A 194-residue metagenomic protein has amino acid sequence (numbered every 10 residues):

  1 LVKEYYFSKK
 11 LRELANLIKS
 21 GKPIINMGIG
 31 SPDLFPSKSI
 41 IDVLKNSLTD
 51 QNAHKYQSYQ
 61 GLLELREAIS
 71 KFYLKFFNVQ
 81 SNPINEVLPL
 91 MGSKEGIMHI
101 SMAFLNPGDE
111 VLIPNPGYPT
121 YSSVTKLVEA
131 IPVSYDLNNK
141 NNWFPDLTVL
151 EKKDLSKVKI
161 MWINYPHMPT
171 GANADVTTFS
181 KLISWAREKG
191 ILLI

Functional and structural regions predicted by a protein language model:
K3-M91, H99: N-terminal small-domain helix-loop-helix segment of the aminotransferase-like
S20, V128, E188-K189: Helix C-cap/helix->beta junction micro-motif
S81-V87, P107-E110, K157: Short acidic capping loops at alpha-helix termini that bridge into adjacent secondary structure
A103-T125: Conserved PLP-anchoring active-site segment centered on the Schiff-base-forming lysine
K126-V133: A short helix-loop-beta submotif of the ANL/AMP-binding
V133, L137-I194: Active-site phosphate-binding strand-loop segment of PLP-dependent enzymes
